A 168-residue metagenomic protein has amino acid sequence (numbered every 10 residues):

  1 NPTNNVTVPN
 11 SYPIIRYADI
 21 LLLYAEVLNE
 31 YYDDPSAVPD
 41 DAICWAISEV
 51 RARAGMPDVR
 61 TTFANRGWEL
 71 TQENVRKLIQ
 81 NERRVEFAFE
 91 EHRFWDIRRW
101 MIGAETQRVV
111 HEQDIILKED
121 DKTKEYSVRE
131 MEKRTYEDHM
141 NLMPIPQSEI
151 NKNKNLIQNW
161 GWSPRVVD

Functional and structural regions predicted by a protein language model:
N1-D168: Acidic/polar-rich alpha-helix caps and helix-coil junctions
